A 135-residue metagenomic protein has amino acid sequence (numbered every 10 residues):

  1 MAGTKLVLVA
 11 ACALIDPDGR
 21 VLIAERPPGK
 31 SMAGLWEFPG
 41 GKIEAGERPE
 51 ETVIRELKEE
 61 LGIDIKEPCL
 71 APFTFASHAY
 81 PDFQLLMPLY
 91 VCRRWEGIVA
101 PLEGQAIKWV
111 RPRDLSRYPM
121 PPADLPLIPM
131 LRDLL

Functional and structural regions predicted by a protein language model:
M1-V21, K42: Conserved N-terminal beta-strand and adjoining loop/helix that marks the start of the Nudix/MutT-like hydrolase domain
A2, I54, I63-D64, G97 (+1 more regions): HhH-family (HhH-GPD) DNA N-glycosylase catalytic core used in base-excision repair
V7, D16, T74-V99, K108: Active-site-adjacent beta-strand/loop module that shapes the phosphate/pyrophosphate-binding cleft
C12, F38, I107, R111: Residue-level signal for inorganic ion chemistry
R20-E59: Conserved Nudix-box catalytic region and its N-terminal flanking loop in Nudix hydrolases and closely related
D64-T74: A short coil-to-beta-strand element that immediately follows conserved catalytic motifs
L89-R93, V99-L131: NUDIX/MutT-family hydrolases
